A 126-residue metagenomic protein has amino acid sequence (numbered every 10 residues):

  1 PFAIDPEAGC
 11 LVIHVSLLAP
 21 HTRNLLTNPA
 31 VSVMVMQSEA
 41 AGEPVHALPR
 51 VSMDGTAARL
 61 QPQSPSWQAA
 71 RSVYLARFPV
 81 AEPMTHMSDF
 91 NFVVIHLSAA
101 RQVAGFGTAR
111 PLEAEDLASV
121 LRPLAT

Functional and structural regions predicted by a protein language model:
P1-L26: An N-terminal domain-cap segment
F2-I4, L60, A100: Residue-level recognition of beta-strand microenvironments
A3-D5, M36, V103: A generic structural motif
C10-V12, S32, R101: General beta-strand recognition
L11, P49-M53, R110: Short beta-strand segments
L18-V80, F90, L97: Short, structured beta-strand-loop surface elements
V73, R77-T126: C-terminal edge-of-domain segments
